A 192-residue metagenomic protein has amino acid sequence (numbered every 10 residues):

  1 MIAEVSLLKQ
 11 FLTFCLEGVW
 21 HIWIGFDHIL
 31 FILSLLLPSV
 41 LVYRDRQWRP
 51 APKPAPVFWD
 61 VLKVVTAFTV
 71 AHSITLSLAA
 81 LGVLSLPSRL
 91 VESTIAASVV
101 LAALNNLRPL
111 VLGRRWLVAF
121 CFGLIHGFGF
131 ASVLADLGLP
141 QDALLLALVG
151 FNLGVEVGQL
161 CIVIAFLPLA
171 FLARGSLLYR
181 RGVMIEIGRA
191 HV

Functional and structural regions predicted by a protein language model:
M1-F26, R44-R49, V111: Histidine-/acidic- and/or cysteine-rich, low-complexity loops and terminal segments associated with membrane
I29-W48, A80-G82, L104, L137 (+1 more regions): Membrane-interfacial alpha-helical segments at the cytosolic side of multi-pass membrane proteins
V40-V64, V70: Membrane-interface helix/loop boundary segments of multi-pass membrane proteins
D60-R108: Membrane helix-loop-helix hairpins that form the core translocation module of multi-pass transporters
T75-S93, S132-N152, C161: Interfacial helix-loop-helix junctions of multi-pass membrane proteins
V83-P87, L107-L110, P168-I185: Membrane interface segments of multi-pass transport proteins and intramembrane proteases
A190-V192: Conserved small/polar residues in nucleotide/adenosyl-binding loops
